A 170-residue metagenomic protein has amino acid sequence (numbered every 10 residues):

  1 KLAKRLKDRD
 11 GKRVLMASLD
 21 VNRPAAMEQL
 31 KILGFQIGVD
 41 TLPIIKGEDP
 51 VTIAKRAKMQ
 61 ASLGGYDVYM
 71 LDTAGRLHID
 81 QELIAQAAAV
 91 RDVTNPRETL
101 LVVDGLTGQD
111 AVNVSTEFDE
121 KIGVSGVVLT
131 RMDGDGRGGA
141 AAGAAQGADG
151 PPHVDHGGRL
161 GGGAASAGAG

Functional and structural regions predicted by a protein language model:
K1-G170: P-loop/Walker A NTP-binding module and the surrounding RecA-like catalytic core of P-loop NTPases
